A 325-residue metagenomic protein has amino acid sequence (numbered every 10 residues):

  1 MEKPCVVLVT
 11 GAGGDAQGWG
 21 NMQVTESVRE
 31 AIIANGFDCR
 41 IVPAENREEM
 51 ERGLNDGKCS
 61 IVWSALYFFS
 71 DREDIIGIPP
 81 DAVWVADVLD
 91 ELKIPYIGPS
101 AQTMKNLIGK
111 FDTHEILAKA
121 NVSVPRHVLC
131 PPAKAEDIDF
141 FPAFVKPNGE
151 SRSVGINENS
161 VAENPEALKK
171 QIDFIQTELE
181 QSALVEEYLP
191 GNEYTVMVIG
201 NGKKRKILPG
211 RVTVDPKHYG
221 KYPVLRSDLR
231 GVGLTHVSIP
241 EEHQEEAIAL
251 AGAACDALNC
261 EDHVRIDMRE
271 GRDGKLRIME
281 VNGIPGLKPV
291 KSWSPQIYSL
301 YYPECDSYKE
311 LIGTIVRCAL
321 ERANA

Functional and structural regions predicted by a protein language model:
M1-C39, E45, K58-I61, T103 (+9 more regions): Preference for protein termini
E2-T10, N55, M104-L184, P190 (+1 more regions): Active-site nucleotide/adenylate-binding loops and adjacent lid/helix of ATP-dependent enzymes
A12-G14, Y67-S70, N148-E150, I284: Short glycine-rich anion-binding loops that position phosphate/pyrophosphate groups of nucleotides and phosphorylated
M22-R126: Conserved N-proximal alpha/beta basic substrate-recognition cap immediately N-terminal to, or forming the N-lobe
P165-E246, E270-R277: Phosphate-binding site of ATP-dependent enzymes
L184-E186, E261-R265: Flexible, glycine/charged-enriched surface loops at secondary-structure junctions
G252-D256: Short, basic/aromatic recognition patches
E261, E270-A325: C-terminal active-site "lid" helix and adjoining low-complexity regulatory extension at the edge of ATP-using catalytic
